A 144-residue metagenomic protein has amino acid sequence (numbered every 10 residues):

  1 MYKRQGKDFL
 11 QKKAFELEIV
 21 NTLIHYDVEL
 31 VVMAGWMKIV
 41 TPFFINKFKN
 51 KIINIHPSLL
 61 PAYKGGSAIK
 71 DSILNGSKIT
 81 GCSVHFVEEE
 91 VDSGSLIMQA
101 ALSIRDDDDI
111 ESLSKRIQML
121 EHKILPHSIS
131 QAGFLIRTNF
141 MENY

Functional and structural regions predicted by a protein language model:
K3-Y144: One-carbon transfer enzymes
